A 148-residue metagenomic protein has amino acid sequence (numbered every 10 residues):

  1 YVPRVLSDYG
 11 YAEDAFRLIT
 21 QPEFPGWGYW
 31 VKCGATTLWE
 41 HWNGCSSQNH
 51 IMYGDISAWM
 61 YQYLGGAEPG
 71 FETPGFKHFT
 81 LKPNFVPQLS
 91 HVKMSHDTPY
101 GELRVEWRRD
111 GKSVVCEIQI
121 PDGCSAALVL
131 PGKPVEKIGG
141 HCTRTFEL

Functional and structural regions predicted by a protein language model:
V2-P3: Conserved small-residue packing positions in alpha-helical repeats and bundles
D8, E13-L148: Non-catalytic C-terminal accessory modules of carbohydrate-active enzymes
